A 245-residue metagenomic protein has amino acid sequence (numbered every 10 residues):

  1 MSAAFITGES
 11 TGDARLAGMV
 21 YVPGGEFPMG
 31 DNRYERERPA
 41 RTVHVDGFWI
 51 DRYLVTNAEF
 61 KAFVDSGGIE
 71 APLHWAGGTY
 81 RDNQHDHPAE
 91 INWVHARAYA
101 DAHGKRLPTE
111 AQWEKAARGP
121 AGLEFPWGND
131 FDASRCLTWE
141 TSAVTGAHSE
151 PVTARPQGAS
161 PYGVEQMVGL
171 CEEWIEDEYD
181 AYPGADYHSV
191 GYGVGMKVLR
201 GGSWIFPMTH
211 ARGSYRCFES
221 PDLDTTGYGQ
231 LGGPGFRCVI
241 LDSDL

Functional and structural regions predicted by a protein language model:
M1-A111, R118-L123, M196, E219-L245: Extended beta-strand/loop cores of jelly-roll/beta-sandwich
V22, P28, E70, A76-E219 (+1 more regions): Functional-site microenvironments in short loops/helix caps that host divalent-cation chemistry
